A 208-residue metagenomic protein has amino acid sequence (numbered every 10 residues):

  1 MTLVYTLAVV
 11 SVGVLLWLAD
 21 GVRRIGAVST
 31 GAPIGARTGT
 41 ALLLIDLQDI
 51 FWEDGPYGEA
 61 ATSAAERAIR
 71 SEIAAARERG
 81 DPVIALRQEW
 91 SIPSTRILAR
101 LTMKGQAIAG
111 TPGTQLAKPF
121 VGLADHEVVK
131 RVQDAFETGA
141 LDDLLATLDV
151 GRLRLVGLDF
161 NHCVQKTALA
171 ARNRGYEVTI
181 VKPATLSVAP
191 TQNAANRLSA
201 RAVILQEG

Functional and structural regions predicted by a protein language model:
M1-T40, G105-G208: Active-site-adjacent betaalpha module
T38-V132, A140-D142, A146, L169: Membrane-proximal soluble helical/coiled-coil segments that couple transmembrane anchors to catalytic or regulatory
